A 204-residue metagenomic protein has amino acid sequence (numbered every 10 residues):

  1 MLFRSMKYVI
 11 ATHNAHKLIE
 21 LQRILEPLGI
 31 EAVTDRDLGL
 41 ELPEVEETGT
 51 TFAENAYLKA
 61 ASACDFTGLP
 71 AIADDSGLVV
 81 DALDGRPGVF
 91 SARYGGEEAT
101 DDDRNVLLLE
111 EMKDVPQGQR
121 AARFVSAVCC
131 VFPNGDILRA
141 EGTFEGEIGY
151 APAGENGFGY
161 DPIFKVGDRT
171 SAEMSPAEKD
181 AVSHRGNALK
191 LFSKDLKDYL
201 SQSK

Functional and structural regions predicted by a protein language model:
M1-L2: Short, small-residue-biased leader/transition segments that mark boundaries at the very start of proteins
M6-V9, A15-D35, G39-K204: Anionic-ligand binding patches
